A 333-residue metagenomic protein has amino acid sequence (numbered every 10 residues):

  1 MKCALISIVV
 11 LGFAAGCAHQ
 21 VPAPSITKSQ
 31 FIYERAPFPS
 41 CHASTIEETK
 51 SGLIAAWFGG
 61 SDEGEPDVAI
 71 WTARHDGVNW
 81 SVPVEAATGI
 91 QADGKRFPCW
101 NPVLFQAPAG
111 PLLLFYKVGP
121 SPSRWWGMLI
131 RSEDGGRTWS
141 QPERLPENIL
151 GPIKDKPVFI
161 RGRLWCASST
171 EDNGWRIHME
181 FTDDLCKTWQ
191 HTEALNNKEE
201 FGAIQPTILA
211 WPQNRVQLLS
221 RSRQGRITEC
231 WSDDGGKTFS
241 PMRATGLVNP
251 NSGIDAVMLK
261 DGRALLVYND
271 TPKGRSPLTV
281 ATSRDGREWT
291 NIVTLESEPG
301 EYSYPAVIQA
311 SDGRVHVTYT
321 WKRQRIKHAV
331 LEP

Functional and structural regions predicted by a protein language model:
A4-A14: Bacterial N-terminal signal peptides
C17-P333: Asp-box/BNR beta-propeller blade signature and adjacent active/binding-site loops in extracellular glycan-interacting
